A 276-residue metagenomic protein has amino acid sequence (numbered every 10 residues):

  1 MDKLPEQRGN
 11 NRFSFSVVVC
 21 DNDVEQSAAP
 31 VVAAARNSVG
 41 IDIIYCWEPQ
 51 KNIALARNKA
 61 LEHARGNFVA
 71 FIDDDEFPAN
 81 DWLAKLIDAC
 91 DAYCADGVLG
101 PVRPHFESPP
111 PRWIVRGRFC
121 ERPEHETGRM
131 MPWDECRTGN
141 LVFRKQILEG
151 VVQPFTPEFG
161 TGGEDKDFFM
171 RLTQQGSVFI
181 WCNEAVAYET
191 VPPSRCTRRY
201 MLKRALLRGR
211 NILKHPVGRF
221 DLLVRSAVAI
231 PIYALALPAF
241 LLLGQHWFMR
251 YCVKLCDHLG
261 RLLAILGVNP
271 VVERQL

Functional and structural regions predicted by a protein language model:
M1-W47: Acidic donor-binding segment of Leloir-type glycosyltransferases
E48-A64: Glycine-rich, basic loop-to-helix element that forms the pyrophosphate-binding segment of sugar-nucleotide handling
V69: Short aromatic/hydrophobic "clamp" motif used to bind/position activated sugar donors
D81-W113: Conserved donor NDP-sugar-binding/catalytic core segment of glycosyltransferases
G100, V115-D134: Short, flexible, basic/aromatic active-site loop/helix in glycosyltransferases
P157, Q175-V178, C182-Y200, N211: Active-site donor/metal-binding and catalytic loop motifs of nucleotide-sugar-dependent glycosylation enzymes
G160-M170: Acidic donor-binding loop at a coil-to-helix junction in glycosyltransferase catalytic cores that engages
K203-R210, V217-L276: Non-catalytic, C-terminal membrane-associated alpha-helical segments of glycosyltransferases
